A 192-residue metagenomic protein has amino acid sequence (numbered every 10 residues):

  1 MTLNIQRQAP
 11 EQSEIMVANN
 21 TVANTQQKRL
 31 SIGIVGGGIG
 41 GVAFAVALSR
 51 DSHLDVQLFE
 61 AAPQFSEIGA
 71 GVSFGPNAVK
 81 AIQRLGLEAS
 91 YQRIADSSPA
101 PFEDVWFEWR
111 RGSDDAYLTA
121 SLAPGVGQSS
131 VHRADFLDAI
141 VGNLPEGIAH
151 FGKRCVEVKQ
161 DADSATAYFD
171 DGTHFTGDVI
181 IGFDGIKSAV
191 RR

Functional and structural regions predicted by a protein language model:
A23-G40: Beta1/beta-strand and adjacent pyrophosphate-binding region of the FAD-binding site in flavoprotein oxidoreductases
V35, C155, F175-I186: Short hydrophobic core segments
G40, Q64, K187: Conserved Rossmann-like nucleotide-cofactor binding loop
A43-A45, E60, I82, I140 (+1 more regions): Generic structural signal for small/hydrophobic residues in well-ordered secondary structure, especially within
S49-A70: Glycine-rich FAD pyrophosphate-binding loop
I68-N143: Active-site-adjacent segment of FAD-dependent monooxygenases/related oxidoreductases
F151-A165: A conserved short coil-to-beta-strand element within the FAD-binding core of flavoproteins
